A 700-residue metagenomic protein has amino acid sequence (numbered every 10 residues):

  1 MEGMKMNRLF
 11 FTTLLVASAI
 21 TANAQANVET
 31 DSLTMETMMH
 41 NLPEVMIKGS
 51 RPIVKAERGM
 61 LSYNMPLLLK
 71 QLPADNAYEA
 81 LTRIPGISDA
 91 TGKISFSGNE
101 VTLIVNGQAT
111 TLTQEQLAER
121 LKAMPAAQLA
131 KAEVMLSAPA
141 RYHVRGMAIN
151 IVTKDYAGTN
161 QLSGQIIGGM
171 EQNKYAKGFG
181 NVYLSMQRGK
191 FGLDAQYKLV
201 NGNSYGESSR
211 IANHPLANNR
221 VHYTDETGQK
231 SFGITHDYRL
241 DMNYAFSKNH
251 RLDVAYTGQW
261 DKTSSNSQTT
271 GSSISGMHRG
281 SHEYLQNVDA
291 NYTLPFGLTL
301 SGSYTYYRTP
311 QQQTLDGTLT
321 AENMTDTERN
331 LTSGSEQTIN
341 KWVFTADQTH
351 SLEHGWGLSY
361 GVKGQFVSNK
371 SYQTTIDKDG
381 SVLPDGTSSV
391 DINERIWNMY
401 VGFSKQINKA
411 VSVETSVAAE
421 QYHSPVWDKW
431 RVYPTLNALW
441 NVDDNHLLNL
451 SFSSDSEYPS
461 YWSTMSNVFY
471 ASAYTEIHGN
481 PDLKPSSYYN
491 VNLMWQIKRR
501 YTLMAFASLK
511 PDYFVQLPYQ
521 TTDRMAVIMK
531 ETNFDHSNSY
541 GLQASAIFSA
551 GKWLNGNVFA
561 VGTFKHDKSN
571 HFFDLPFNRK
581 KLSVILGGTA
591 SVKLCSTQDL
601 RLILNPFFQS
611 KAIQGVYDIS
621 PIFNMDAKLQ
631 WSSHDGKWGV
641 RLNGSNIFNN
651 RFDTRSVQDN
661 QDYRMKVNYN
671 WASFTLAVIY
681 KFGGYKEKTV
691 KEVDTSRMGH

Functional and structural regions predicted by a protein language model:
A26-L69, D89-T91, G98, G146: Short, acidic, small-residue-rich periplasmic hinge/interaction motif at the N-terminus of Gram-negative outer-membrane
L33, A77-A80, E119, E133-V134 (+2 more regions): N-terminal periplasmic accessory domains that precede and gate Gram-negative outer-membrane beta-barrel machines
T110-S137: Short acidic/polar hinge/loop motifs at secondary-structure boundaries that mediate gating or recognition
G168-K174, R188, L199-N203, G258-K262 (+14 more regions): Transmembrane beta-strands of outer-membrane beta-barrel pores
F191, T235-D261, R279-P434, L439-N445 (+3 more regions): Face-selective signature of the C-terminal outer-membrane beta-barrel domain
S456-M504, L509-P511, I528-G541, S549 (+1 more regions): Outer-membrane beta-barrel signature, preferentially recognizing the C-terminal barrel domain of Gram-negative
D535-Q609: Gram-negative outer-membrane beta-barrel transporters
K580-H700: Conserved C-terminal beta-signal and adjacent last beta-strands/turns of outer-membrane beta-barrel proteins
